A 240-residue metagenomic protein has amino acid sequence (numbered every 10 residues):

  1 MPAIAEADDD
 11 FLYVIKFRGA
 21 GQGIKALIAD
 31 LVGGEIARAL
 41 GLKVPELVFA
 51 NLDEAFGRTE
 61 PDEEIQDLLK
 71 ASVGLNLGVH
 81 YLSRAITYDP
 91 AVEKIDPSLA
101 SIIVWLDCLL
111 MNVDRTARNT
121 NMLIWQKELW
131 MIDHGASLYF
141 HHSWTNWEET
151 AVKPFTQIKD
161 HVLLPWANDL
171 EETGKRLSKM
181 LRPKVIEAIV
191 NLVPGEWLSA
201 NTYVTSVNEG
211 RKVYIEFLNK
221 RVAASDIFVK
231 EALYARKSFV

Functional and structural regions predicted by a protein language model:
M1-V240: Phosphate/dinucleotide-binding and metal-coordinating scaffold of catalytic cores in nucleotide-dependent enzymes
